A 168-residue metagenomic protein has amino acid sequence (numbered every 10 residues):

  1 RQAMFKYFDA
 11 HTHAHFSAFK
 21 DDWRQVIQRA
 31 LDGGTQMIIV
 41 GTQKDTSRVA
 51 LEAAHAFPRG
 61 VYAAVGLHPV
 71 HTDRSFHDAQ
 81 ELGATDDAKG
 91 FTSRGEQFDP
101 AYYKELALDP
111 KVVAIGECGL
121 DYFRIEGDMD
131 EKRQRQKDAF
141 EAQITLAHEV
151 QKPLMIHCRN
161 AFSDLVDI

Functional and structural regions predicted by a protein language model:
R1-I168: Mid-domain alpha/beta scaffold segments of enzyme catalytic cores
